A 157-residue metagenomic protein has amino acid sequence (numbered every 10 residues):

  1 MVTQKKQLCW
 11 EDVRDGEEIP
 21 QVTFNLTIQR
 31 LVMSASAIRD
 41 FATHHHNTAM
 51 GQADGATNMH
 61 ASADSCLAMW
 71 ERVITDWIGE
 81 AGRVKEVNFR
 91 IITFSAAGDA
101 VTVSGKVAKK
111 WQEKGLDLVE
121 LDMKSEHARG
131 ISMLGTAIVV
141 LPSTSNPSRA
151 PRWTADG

Functional and structural regions predicted by a protein language model:
M1-E18, S95-G157: HotDog/MaoC-like acyl-thioester-processing domains
V2-V84, N146-G157: Hot-dog-fold acyl-thioester-processing enzymes
T23, N88, L134-I138: Well-ordered beta-strand positions in beta-sheet-rich domains
W77-D99, V103: Mid-chain, well-packed structural core segment of small domains
